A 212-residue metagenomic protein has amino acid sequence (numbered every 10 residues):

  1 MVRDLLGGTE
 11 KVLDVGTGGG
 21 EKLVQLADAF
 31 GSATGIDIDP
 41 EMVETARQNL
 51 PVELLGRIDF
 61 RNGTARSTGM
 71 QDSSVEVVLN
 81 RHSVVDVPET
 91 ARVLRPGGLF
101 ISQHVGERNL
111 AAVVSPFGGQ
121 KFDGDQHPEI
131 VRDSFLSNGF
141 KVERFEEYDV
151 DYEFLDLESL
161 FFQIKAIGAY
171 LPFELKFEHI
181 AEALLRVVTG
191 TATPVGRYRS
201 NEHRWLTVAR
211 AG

Functional and structural regions predicted by a protein language model:
M1-E10: Conserved alpha-helix/loop element of class I SAM-dependent methyltransferases that forms part of the SAM/SAH-binding
K11-L13, G18-S67: Class I SAM-dependent methyltransferase SAM/SAH-binding core
R66-V77: A short acidic, Gly/Pro-enriched loop at the edge of an enzyme's catalytic core that lines a small-molecule cofactor
E76-P88, H104: A short SAM/SAH-binding and catalytic strip from SAM-dependent methyltransferases
V87-L99: A short glycine-rich, Lys/Arg-flanked "PGG" loop and its adjoining helix->strand segment in the class I
H104-F122: Short, glycine-/aromatic-enriched active-site segment of Class I SAM-dependent methyltransferases
G124-G139: Short alpha-helix
E147-G212: Conserved Class I S-adenosyl-L-methionine
